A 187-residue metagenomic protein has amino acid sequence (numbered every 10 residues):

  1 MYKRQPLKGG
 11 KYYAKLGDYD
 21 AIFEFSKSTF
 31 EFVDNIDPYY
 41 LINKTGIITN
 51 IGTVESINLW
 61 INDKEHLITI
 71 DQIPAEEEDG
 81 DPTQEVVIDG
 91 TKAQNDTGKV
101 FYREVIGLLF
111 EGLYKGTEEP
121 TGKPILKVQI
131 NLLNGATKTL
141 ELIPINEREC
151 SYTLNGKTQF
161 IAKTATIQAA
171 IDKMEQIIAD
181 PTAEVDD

Functional and structural regions predicted by a protein language model:
M1-D187: Soluble, acidic/polar mature domains that operate outside membranes
